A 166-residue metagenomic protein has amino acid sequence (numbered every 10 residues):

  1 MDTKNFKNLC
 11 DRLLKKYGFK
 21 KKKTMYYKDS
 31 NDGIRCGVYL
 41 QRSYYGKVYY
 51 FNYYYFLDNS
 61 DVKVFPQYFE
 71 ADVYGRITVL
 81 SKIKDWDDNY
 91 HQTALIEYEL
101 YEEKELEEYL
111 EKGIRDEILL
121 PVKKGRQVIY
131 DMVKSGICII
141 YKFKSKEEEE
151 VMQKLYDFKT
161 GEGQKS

Functional and structural regions predicted by a protein language model:
M1-L9, K28-S166: Intrinsically disordered, low-complexity regulatory regions enriched in serine/threonine/proline and acidic residues
D2-K22: Amphipathic alpha-helical segments
K21-D29: A short acidic/basic microdomain associated with nuclease active sites
